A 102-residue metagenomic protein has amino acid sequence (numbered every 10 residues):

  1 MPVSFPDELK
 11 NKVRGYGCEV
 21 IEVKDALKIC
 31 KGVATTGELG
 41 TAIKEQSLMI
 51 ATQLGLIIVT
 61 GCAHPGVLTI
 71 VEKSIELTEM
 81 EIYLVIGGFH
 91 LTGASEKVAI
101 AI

Functional and structural regions predicted by a protein language model:
M1-Q46: Metallo-beta-lactamase
S4, E8, I43, C62-T69 (+1 more regions): Conserved active-site and cofactor/substrate-binding residues in soluble primary-metabolism enzymes
Y16, C30-K31, Q53-G55, M80-E81: Short coil/turn connectors at secondary-structure junctions
K24-D25, S47-L48, I75-E76, I102: Short, flexible, glycine/charge-rich loop motifs used to bind or transfer phosphoryl groups or to couple energy/partner
I29, A34, I58, L84-V85: Generic detector of intrinsically disordered, low-complexity, polar/charged segments
V33, E38-G40, C62-A63, G87-L91: Active-site metal-binding loops of divalent metal-dependent hydrolases
E45-T60: Conserved beta-strand hairpin/beta-sheet module of binuclear metal-dependent hydrolase folds, prominently
L56, P65-I102: Cap/insert and terminal regions of metallo-dependent hydrolase folds
